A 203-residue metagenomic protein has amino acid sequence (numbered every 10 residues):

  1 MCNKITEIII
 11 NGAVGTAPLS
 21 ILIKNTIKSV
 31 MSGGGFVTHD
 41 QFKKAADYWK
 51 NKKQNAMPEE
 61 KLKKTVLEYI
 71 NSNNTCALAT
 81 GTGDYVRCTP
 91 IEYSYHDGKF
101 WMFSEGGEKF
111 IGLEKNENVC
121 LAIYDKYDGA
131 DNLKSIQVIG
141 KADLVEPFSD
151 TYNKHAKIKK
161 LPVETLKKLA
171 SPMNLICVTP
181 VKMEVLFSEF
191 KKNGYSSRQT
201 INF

Functional and structural regions predicted by a protein language model:
I9, I27-M31, G35-P58, K134-F203: Charged, gly/pro-rich active-site loop segments
A13-L22: Intrinsically disordered, low-complexity segments enriched in serine/proline and basic residues
P58-Y69, N73-T75: Short, basic/aromatic recognition patches
N71-A77, K157-K160: Short Pro/Gly-enriched beta-strand edge/turn motifs at strand-loop
N73-G106, L121-D125, K134-I136: Short beta-strand segments
L113-E114: Intrinsically disordered, low-complexity effector-like regions enriched in acidic/proline/serine/glutamine residues
